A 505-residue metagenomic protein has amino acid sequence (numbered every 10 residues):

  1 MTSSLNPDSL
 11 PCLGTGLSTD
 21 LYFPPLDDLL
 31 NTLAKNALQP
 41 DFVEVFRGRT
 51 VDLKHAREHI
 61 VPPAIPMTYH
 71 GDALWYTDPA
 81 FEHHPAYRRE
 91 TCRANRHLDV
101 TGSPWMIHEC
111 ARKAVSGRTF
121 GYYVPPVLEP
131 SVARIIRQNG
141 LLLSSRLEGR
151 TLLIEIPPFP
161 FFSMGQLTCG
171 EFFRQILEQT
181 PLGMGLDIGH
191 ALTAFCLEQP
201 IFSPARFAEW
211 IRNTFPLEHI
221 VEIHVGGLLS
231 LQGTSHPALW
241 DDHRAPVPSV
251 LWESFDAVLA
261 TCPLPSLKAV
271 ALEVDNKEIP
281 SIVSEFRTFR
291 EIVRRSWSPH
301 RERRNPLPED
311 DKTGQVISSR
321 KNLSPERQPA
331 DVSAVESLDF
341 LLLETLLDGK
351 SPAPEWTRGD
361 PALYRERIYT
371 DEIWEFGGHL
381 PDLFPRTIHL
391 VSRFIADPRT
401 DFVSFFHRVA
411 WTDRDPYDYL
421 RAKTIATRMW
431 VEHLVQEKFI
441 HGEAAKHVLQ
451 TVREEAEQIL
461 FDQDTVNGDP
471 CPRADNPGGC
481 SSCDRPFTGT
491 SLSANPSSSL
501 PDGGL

Functional and structural regions predicted by a protein language model:
T2-R47: Boundary/entry segment of secreted carbohydrate-active catalytic domains
L5-P7, L30-L38, V51-Y69, R89-P104 (+4 more regions): Acidic (Asp/Glu)-rich catalytic clusters
P11-T19, D41-V45, I65-G71, P104-H108 (+4 more regions): Hydrophobic faces of well-ordered beta-strands that scaffold small-molecule active sites in alpha/beta enzyme cores
D20-D28, F42-E58, W75-R89, P160-L167 (+3 more regions): Acidic-and-aromatic substrate-binding clefts and catalytic sites of carbohydrate-active enzymes
A80-H84, Y123-A133, A194-S266: Gly/Pro-rich active-site loop or hairpin
A86-G183: Active-site acidic/histidine proton-transfer and metal-coordination neighborhood in alpha/beta enzyme cores
S145-T234: Acidic/histidine-rich catalytic cores of soluble enzymes
E302-L505: Long, compositionally biased intrinsically disordered regulatory segments in eukaryotic proteins
